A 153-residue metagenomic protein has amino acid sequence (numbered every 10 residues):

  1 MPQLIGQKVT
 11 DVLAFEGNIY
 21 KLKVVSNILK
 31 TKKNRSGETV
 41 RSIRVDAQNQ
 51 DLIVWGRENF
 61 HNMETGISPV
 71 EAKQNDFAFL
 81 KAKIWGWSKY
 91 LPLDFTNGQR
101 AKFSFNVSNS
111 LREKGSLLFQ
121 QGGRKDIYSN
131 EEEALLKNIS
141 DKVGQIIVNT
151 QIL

Functional and structural regions predicted by a protein language model:
M1-D46: Charge-rich, low-complexity N-terminal segments
E38-L153: Charged, low-complexity interaction tracts
